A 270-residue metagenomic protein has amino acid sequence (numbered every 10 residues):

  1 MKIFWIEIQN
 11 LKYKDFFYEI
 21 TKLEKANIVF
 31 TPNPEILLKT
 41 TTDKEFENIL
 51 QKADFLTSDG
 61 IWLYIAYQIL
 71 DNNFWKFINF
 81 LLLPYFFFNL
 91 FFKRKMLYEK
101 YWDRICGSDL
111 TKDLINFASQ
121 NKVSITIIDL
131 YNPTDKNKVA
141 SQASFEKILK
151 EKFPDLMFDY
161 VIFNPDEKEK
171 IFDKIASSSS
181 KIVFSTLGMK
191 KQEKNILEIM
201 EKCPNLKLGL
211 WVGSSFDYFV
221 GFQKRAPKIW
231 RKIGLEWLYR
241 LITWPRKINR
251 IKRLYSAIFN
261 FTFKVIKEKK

Functional and structural regions predicted by a protein language model:
M1-L97: N-terminal nucleotide/polyanion-binding subdomain common to many enzyme families
A26, V123, P204-L208: A short helix->loop->beta-strand "cap" motif at the edges of active sites that frequently abuts
L63-I65, K191, S215-V220: Short gly/pro/ser/thr-enriched loop/turn and capping motifs at secondary-structure boundaries
Y64-I65, R225-K270: A transmembrane-helix-recognition feature enriched in membrane-embedded lipid enzymes and envelope glyco-/phospholipid
W75-K174, S178: Conserved beta-alpha
S141-E146, E193-K202: Short Gly/Thr/Asp-enriched flexible loops that form oxyanion-binding sites at enzyme active sites
N164-D166, N205-T243: Short, flexible loop segments at boundaries between secondary-structure elements
S179-M189, I196: Proline-aspartate-enriched helix->loop->beta-strand connector
